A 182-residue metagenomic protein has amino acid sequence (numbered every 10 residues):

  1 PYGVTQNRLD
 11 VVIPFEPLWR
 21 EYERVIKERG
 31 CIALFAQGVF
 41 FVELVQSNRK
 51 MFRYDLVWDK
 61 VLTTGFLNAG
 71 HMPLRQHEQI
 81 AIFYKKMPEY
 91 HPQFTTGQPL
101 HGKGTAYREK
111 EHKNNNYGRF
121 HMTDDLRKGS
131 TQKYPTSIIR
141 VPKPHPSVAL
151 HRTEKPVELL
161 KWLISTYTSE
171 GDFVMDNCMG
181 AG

Functional and structural regions predicted by a protein language model:
P1-G182: Core catalytic lobe of class I
